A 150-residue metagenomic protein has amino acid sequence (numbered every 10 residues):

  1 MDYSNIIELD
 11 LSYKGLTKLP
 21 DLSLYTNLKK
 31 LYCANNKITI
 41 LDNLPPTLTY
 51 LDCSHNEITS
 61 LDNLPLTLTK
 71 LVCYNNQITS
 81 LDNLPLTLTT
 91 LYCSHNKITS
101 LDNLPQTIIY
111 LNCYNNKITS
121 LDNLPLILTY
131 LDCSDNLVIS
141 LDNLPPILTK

Functional and structural regions predicted by a protein language model:
M1-I38: LRR N-terminal entry segment and analogous cap-like coil->beta motifs
I7-L11, K29-C33, T49-C53, T69-C73 (+4 more regions): Conserved hydrophobic beta-strand positions in leucine-rich repeat
L19-L22, L41-L44, L61-L64, L81-L84 (+3 more regions): Canonical leucine-rich repeat
Y25-T26, P45-L48, P65-L68, P85-L88 (+3 more regions): Short, solvent-exposed linear patches
L137-K150: Low-complexity/repetitive intrinsically disordered segments
